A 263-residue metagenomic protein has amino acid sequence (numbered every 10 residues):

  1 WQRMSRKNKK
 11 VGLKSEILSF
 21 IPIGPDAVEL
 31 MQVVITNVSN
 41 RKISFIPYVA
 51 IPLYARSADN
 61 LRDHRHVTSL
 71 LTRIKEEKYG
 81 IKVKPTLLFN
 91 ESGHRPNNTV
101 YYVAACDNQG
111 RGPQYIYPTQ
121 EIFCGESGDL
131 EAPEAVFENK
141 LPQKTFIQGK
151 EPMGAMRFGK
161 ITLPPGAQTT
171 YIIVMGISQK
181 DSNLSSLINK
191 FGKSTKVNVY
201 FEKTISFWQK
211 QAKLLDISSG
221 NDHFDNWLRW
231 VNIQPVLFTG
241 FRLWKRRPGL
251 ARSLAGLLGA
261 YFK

Functional and structural regions predicted by a protein language model:
W1-D26, G128-M156, R229-N232: Extended, loop-rich substrate-binding clefts of extracytoplasmic carbohydrate-active enzymes
M4, L18-F137, L187-L214: Polysaccharide-binding surfaces and accessory modules of carbohydrate-active proteins
N8, V49-I51, M175-I177: Short beta-strand segments enriched in hydrophobic/aromatic residues within well-folded beta-rich domains
V11, V38-R41, L163-Q168, L258-K263: Short, solvent-exposed loop/edge-beta patches enriched in aromatic
I43-F45, I161-Q179: Short Pro-Gly-centered flexible turn/kink motifs
N90, G149, P164, S194 (+2 more regions): Hydrophobic alpha-helical scaffolding
K150-P152, A167, Q209-K263: Substrate-binding groove/exosite segments of carbohydrate-active enzymes
D181-N183: Short glycine/proline/serine/threonine-rich loop/turn segments at secondary-structure transition edges
